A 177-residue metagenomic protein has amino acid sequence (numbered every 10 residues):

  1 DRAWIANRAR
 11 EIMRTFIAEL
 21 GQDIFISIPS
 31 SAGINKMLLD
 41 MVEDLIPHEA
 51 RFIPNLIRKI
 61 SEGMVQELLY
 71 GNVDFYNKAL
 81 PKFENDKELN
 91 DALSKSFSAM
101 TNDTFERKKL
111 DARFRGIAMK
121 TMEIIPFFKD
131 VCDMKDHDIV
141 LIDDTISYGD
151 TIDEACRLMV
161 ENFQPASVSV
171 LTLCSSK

Functional and structural regions predicted by a protein language model:
D1-I24, D40, I53-K135: Active-site-facing substrate-recognition patch
L20-G21, D44-P54, V160-S169: Structural alpha-beta junctions
Q22, G33-I34: Short, active-site-adjacent cap segments at secondary-structure transitions
I26-P29, D40-D44: Active-site adenylate/phosphate-handling loop in enzymes that bind or generate adenylated species
S27-S31, I142-D143, G149: Short His-Asn-centered micro-motif
S30-G33, K59-E62, S175-K177: Short, solvent-exposed loop/turn segments at secondary-structure junctions
N35-M41, D150-E154: A short acidic (Asp/Glu
A92, S96-T121, V140, D150-K177: PRPP-dependent phosphoribosyltransferase catalytic core
